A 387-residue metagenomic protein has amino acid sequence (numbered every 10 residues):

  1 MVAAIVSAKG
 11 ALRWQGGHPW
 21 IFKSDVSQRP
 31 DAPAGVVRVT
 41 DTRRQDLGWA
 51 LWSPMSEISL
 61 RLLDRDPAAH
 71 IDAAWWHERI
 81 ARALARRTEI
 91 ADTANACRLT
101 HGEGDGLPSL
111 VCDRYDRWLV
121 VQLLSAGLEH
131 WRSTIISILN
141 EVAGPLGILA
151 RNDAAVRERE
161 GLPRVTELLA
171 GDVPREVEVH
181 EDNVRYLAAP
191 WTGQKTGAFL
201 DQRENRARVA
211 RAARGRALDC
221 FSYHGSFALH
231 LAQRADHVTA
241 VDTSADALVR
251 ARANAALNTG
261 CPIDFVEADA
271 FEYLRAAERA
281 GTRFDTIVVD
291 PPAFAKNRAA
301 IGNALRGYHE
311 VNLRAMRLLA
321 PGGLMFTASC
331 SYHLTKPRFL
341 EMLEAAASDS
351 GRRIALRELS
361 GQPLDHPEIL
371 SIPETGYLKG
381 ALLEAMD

Functional and structural regions predicted by a protein language model:
M1-D116: Non-catalytic accessory regions of SAM-dependent methyltransferases
S53, L124, E384-M386: Solvent-exposed residues in well-ordered beta-strands and their adjoining turns, especially edge/terminal strands
D72-E78, R82-R86, I90-T93, G144-L162 (+1 more regions): A short, charged
A74, E78, E129-S133, S137 (+2 more regions): Short, well-ordered alpha-helical segments
A83, I138-V142, N254, A346: Conserved short hydrophobic interaction patches
T100-D113, E129-F199, A207: Non-catalytic substrate-recognition/targeting regions of SAM-dependent transferases
L119-L123: Carbohydrate-binding surface patches
G171-D387: Rossmann-like S-adenosyl-L-methionine
